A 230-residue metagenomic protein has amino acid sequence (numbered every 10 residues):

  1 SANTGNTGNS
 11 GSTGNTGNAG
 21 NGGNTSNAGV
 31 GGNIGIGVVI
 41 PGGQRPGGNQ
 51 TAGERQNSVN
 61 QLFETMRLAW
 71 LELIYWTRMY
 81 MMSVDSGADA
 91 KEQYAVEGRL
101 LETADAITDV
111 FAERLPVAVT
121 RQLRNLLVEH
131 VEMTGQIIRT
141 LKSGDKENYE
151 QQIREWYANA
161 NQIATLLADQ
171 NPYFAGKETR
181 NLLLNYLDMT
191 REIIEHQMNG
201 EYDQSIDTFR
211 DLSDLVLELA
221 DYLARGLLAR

Functional and structural regions predicted by a protein language model:
S1-A52: Ser/Thr/Gly/Pro-rich low-complexity, disordered linker/stalk segments of secreted and cell-surface proteins
G43, G47-D105, Q136, L141 (+1 more regions): C-terminal amphipathic alpha-helix
L101-G135: Mid-chain, structured segments of secreted extracytoplasmic proteins
